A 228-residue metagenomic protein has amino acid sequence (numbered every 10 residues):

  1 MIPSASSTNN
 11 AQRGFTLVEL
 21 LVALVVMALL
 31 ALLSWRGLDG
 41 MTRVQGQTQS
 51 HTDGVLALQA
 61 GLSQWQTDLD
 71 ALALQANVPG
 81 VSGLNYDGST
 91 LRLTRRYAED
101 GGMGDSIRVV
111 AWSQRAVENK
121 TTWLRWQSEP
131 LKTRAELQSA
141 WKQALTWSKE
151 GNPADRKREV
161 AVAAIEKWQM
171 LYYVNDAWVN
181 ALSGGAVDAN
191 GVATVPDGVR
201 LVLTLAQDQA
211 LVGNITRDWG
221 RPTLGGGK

Functional and structural regions predicted by a protein language model:
I2-S7, A11-A71: Aliphatic-rich helix starts adjacent to a transmembrane/signal segment
F15, V110, D197-V199: Residue-level detector of short, conserved catalytic/binding motifs and their immediate flanks
Q47, L69-L93: Short, glycine/small-hydrophobic-rich surface segments
W65, G83, G213-T216: N-terminal secretory signal peptides
Q75-N77, D105, N152-P153, P196: Short solvent-exposed loop/turn micro-motifs enriched in small/polar/acidic residues
Y86, M103-D105, V192-P196: Short coil/turn motifs at beta-sheet boundaries
G88-V179: Type IV pilin-like appendage domain
E159-K228: Short linear sequence signals and composition-biased patches located at protein termini or domain-edge surfaces
